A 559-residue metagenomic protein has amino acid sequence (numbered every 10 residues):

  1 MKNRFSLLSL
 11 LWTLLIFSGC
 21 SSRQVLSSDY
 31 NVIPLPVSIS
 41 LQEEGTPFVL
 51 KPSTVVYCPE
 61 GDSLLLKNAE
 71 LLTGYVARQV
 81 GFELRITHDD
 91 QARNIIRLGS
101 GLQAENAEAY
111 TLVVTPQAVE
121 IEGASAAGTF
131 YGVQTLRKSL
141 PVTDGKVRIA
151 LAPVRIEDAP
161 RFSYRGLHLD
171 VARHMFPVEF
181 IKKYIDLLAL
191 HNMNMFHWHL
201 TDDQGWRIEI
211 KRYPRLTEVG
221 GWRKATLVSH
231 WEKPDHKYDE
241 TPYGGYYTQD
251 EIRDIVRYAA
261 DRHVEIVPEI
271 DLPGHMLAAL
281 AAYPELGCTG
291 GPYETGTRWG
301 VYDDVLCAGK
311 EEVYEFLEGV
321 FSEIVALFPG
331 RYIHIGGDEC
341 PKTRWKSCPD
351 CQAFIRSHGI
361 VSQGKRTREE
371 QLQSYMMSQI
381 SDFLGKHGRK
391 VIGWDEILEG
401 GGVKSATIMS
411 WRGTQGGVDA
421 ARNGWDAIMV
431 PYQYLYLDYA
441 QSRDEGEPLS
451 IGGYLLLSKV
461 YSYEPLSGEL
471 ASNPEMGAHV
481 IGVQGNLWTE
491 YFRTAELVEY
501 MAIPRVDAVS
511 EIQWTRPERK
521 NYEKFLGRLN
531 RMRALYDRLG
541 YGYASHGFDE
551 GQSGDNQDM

Functional and structural regions predicted by a protein language model:
M1-D29: Bacterial Sec-dependent N-terminal signal peptides
S21-Y164, L497, Q513-F548: Contiguous, structured surface segment used for ligand recognition
L64-L65, M175-P177, D203-E209, P273-A279 (+6 more regions): Flexible loop/turn segments at secondary-structure boundaries
Q103-Y314, G319-Y332, C348, Q379 (+2 more regions): Feature activates predominantly on carbohydrate-active enzymes
A279, E294-T297, V301-K404, W411-D419: Active-site neighborhood of glycoside hydrolase catalytic domains
K390-A406, W411-M559: Flexible, acidic glycine-rich loops studded with aromatic residues
